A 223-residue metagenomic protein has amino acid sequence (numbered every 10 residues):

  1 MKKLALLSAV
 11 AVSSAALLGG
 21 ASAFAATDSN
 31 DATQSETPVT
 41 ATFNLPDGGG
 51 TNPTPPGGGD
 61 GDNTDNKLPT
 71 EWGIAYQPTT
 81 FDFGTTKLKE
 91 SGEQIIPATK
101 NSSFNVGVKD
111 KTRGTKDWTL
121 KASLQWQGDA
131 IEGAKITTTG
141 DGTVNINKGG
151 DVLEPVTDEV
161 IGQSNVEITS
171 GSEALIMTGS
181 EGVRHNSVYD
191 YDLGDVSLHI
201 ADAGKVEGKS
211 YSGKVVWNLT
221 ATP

Functional and structural regions predicted by a protein language model:
M1, A9, E167-T169, S197 (+1 more regions): Generic hydrophobic alpha-helical membrane-segment signal
M1-A26: Sec-dependent N-terminal signal peptides of Gram-positive bacterial secreted proteins and lipoproteins
K2-A5, A15-A16, F43, N66 (+3 more regions): Intrinsic-disorder/low-complexity peptide segments enriched for small residues
L6-A9, G19-G20, E90, P155 (+2 more regions): Generic detector of low-complexity/intrinsically disordered segments and short hydrophobic N-terminal stretches
F24-P155, V183, V188-P223: N-terminal small/polar-rich segments of proteins
D151-Y191: Extracellular adhesion/glycan-binding regions together with long Ser/Thr- and acidic-residue-rich low-complexity tracts
